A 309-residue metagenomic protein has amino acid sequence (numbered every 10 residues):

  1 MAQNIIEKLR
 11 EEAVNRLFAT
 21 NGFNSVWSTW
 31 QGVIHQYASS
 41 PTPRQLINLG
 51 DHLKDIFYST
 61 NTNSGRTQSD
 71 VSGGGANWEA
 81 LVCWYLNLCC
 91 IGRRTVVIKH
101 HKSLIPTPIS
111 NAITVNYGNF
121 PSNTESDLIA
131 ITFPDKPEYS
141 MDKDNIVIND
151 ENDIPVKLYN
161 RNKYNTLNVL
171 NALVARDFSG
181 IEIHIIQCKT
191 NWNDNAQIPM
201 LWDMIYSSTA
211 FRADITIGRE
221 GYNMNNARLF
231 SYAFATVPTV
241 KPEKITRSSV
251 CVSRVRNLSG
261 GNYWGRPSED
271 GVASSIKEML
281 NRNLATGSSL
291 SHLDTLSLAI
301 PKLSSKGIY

Functional and structural regions predicted by a protein language model:
M1-T114, K302-Y309: Nuclease-adjacent, charged terminal/linker segments that flank catalytic cores
V71-V82, P121-T124, D194-L201: Phosphate/oxyanion-binding active-site loops and adjacent basic polyanion-contact surfaces
G75-N87, S126-T132, I183-Q187: Short, hydrophobic, well-ordered secondary-structure elements
I91, F133, N191: Residue-level marker of positions within ordered structural domains that often coincide with functionally constrained
I91-T95, Y139-S140, N195: Short, solvent-exposed secondary-structure capping/transition elements
I98-S179: Active-site metal-binding core of divalent-cation-utilizing nuclease and nuclease-like domains
E151-S289: Acidic, metal/cofactor-coordinating or nucleic-acid-engaging core segments within structured domains
E278-Y309: A cross-taxonomic marker for long C-terminal extensions/tails that follow the last structured domain
